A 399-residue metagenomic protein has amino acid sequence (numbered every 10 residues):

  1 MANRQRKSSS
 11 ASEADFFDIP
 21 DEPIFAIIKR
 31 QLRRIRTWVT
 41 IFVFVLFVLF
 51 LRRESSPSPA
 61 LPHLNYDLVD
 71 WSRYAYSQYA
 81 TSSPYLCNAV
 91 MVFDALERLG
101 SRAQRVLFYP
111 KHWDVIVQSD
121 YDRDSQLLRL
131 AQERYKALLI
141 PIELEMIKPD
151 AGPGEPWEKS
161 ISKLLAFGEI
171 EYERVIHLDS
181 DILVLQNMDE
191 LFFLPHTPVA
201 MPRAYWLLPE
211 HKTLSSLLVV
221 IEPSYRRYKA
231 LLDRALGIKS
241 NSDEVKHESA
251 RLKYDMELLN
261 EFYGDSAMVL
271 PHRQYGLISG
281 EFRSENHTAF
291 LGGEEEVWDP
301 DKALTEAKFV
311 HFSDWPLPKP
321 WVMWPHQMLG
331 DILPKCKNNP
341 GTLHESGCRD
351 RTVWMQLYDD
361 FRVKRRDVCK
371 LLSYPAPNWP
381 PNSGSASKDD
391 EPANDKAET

Functional and structural regions predicted by a protein language model:
A2-Y79, Y85, V245-T399: A glycosyltransferase accessory/donor-loop signature
Y79, F108-P110, I140-E145, P202 (+1 more regions): Conserved beta-strand termini and adjacent loop/short-helix elements that scaffold enzyme active sites in alpha/beta
L86-G100: Histidine-anchored nucleotide/phosphate-binding helix
Q104-V115: Short internal beta-strands
W113-D122, G152-G154, D243-A250: Short, flexible/disordered intra-domain loops and linkers
Q118-Y135, P325-Q327: Short, aromatic/basic amphipathic alpha-helical patches
A137-P149, E155, K159-T213, V220-I221: GT-A fold catalytic core of metal-dependent nucleotide-sugar glycosyltransferases, centered on the diacidic
I182-F290, T305-V310: Glycogenin-like
